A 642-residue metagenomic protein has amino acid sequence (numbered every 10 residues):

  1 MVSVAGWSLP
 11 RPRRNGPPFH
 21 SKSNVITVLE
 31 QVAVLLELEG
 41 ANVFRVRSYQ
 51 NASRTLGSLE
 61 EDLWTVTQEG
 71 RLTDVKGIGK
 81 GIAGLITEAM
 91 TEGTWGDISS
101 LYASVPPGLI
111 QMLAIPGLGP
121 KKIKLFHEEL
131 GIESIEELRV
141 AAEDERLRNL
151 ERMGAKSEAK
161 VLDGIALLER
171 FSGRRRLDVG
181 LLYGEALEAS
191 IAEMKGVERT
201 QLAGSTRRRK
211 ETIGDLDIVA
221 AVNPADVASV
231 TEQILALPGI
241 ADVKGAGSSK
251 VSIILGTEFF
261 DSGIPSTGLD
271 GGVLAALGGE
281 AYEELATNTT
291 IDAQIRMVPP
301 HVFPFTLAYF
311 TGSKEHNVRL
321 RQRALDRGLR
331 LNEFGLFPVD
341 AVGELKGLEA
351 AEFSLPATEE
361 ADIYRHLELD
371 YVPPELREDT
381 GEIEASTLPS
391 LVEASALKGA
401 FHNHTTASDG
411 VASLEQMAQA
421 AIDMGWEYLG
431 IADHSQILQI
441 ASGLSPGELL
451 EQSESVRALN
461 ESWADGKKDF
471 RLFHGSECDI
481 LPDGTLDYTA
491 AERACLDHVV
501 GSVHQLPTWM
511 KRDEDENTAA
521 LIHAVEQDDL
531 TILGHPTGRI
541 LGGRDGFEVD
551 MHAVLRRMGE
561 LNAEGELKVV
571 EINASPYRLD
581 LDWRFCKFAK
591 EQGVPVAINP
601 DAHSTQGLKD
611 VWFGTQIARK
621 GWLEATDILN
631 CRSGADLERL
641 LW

Functional and structural regions predicted by a protein language model:
M1-S3: Universal eukaryotic N-terminal targeting presequences
A5-F19, S23, A33, V43-L216 (+9 more regions): Accessory alpha-helical DNA-binding modules that contact the DNA backbone or grooves
G6-P10, P18, R209-K210, G214-N223 (+5 more regions): Charged catalytic cores and adjacent phosphate/nucleic-acid-binding surfaces used for phosphate/nucleic-acid chemistry
T200-L202, G399-N403, E477: Two-metal-ion RNase H-like nuclease active-site motif
A407: The substrate-binding groove and active-site-proximal loops of carbohydrate-active enzymes, especially glycoside
G475-C478, F613: Active-site catalytic microenvironments in core metabolic enzymes, especially phosphate/sugar-handling
